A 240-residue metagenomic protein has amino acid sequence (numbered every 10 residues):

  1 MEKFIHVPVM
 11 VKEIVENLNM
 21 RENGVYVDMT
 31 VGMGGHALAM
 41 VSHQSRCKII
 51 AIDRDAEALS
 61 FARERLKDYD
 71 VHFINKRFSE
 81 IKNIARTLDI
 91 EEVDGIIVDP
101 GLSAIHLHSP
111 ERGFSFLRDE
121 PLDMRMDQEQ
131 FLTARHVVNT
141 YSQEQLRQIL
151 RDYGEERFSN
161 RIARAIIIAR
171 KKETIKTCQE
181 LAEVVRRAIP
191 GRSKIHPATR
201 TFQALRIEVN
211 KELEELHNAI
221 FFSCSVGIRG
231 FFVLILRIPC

Functional and structural regions predicted by a protein language model:
M1-C240: S-adenosyl-L-methionine-dependent methyltransferase catalytic core, i.e., the SAM/SAH-binding region
